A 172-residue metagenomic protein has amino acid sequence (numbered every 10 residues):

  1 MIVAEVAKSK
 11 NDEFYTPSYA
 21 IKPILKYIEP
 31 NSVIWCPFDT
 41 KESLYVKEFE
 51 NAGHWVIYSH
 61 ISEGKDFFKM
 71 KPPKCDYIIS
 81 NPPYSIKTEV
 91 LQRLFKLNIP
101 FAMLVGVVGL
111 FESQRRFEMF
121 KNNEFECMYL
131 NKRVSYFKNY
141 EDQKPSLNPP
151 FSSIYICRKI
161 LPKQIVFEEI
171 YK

Functional and structural regions predicted by a protein language model:
M1-K172: Class I S-adenosyl-L-methionine-dependent methyltransferase catalytic core
